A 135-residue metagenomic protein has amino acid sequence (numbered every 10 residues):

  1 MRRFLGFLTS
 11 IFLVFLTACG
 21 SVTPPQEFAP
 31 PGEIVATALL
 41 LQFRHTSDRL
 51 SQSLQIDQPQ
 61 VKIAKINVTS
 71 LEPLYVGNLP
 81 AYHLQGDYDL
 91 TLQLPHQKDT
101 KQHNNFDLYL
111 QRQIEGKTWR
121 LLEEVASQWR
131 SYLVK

Functional and structural regions predicted by a protein language model:
M1-L8: Bacterial N-terminal signal peptides that target proteins for export
F15-A18: C-terminal motif of bacterial Sec signal peptides marking the signal peptidase cleavage site
G20-T23: Bacterial signal peptide processing site
P25-A29, T37-L79: Post-signal-peptide N-terminal segment of Sec-exported extracytoplasmic proteins
A38, E115-K135: Low-complexity, intrinsically disordered terminal/linker segments enriched in charged and Gly/Pro repeats
S70-Y82, L110-K117: A short, structured loop/turn motif at beta-sheet edges
N78-L92: A short hydrophobic beta-strand element
D89-L121: A short, surface-exposed beta-strand/turn
